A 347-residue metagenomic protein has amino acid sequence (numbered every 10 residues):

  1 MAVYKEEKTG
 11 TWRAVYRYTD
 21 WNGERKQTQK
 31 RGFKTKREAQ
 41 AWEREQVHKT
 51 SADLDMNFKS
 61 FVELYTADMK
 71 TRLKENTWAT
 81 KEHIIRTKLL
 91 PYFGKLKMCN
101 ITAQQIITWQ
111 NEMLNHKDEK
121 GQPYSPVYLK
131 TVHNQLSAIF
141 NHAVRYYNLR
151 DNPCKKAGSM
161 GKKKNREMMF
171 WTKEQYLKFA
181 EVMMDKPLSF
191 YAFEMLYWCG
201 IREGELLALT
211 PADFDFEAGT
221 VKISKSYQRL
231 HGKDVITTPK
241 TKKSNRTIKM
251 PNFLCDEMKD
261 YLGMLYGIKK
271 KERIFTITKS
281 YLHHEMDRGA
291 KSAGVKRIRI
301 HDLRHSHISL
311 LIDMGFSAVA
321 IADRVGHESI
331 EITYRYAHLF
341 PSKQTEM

Functional and structural regions predicted by a protein language model:
E6-T108, M264-K270: N-terminal DNA-binding module of tyrosine recombinases/phage integrases
R13, S159, A208-D260: Conserved tyrosine-mediated DNA breakage-rejoining catalytic core shared by Y-recombinases
V47, K178-V182, G232-T238, H338-M347: DNA/chromatin major-groove-contacting recognition/catalytic segments
A67-D151, N165, P187, T276-S280 (+1 more regions): N-terminal core-binding DNA-recognition domain of tyrosine site-specific recombinases/integrases
H83, K173-L177, A218, S226-R229 (+1 more regions): Active-site/catalytic core of tyrosine-dependent DNA strand-transfer enzymes
Q122-P126, K130, R145, L149-L209 (+5 more regions): Basic, Lys/Arg- and aromatic-enriched nucleic-acid-binding interface segment
E205-L207, I298-R299, I308, G315-H327 (+1 more regions): Active-site-proximal segment of tyrosine recombinases
Y227, S280, A318, V325-M347: Catalytic-site neighborhood detector that most strongly recognizes the C-terminal catalytic loop/helix of tyrosine
